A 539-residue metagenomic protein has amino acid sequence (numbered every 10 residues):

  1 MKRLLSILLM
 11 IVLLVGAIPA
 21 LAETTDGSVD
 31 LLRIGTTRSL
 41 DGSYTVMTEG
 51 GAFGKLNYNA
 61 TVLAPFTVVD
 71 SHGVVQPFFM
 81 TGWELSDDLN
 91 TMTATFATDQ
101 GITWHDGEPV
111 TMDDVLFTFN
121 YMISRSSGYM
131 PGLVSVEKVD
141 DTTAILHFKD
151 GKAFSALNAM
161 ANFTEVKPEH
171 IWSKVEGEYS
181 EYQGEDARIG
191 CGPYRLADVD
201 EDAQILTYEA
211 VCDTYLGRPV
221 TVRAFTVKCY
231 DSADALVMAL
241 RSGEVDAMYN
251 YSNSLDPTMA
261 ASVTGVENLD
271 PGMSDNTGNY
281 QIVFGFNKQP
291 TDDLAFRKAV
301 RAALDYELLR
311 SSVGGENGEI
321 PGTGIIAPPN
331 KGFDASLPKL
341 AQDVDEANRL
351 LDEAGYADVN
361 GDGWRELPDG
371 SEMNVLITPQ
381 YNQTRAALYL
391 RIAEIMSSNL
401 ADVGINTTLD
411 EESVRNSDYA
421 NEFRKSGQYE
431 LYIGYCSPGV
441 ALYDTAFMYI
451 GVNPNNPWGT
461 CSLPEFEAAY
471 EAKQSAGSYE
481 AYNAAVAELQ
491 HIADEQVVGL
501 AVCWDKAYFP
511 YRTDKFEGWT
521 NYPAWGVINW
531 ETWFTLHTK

Functional and structural regions predicted by a protein language model:
G35-D87, N120, I189: N-terminal lobe/hinge region of extracytoplasmic solute-binding protein
F53, A60, V68-V74, N162-V220 (+3 more regions): Gly/Pro-rich hinge or "lid" segments in bacterial periplasmic/extracellular proteins
T81-R125, I145, P290: Aromatic- and charge-enriched surface segment that lines or borders ligand/interaction sites
T95, Y129-E176: Surface-exposed binding/hinge segments that line and control ligand-binding clefts or catalytic entry sites
Y129, S135-K138, A197-T207, T226-K288 (+4 more regions): Extracellular/periplasmic solute-recognition and catalytic clefts
E201, D358-Y435: Ligand/substrate-recognition segments at binding pockets and active sites
A203, A303-A335, L388-S397, N421-K539: Detector for C-terminal structural segments
I320-N360, Y381-L390: Structural transition elements
